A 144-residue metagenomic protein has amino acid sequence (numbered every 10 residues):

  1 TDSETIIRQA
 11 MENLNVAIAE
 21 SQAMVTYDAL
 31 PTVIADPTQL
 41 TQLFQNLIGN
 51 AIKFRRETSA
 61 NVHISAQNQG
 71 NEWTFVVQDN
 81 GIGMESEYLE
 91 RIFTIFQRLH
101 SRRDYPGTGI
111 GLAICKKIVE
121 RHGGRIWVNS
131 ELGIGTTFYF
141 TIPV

Functional and structural regions predicted by a protein language model:
T1-E12, H63: A conserved beta-strand-to-alpha-helix junction within the catalytic ATP-binding
V16, I82-G83: Glycine-rich G1-box
A51-I52: Short helix-loop "hinge" at the ATP-lid/N-box region of the Bergerat-fold HATPase_c
S59-N71: Short beta-strand/loop element within the Bergerat-fold HATPase_c
M84-F96, F138: Short conserved segment of the HATPase_c
G111, C115: Short alpha-helical Gxxx[C/S/T] motif in the catalytic ATP-binding
G123-N129: Glycine-rich ATP-binding loops of the HATPase_c
